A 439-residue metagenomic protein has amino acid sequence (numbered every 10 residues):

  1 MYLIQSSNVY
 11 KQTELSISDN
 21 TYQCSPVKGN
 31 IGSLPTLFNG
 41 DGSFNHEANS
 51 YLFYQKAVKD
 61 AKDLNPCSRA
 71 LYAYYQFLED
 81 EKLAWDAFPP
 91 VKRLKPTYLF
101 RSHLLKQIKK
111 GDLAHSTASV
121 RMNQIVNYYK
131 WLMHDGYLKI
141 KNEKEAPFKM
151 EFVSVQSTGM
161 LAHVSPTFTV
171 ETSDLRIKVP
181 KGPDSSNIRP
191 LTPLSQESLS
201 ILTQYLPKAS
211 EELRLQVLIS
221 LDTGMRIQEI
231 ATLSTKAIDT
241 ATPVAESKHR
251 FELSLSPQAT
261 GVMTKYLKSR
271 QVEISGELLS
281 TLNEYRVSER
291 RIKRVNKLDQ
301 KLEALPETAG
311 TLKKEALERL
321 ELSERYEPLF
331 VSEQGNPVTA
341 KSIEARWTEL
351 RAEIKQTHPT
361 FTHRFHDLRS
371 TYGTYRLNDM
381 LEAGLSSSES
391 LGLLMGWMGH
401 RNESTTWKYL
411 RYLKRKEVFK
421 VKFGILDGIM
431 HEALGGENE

Functional and structural regions predicted by a protein language model:
E47-N65, R69-V164: N-terminal core-binding DNA-recognition domain of tyrosine recombinases/integrases
D135-L138, S220-S247: Short, charged phosphate-coordinating catalytic segments
G159-S210: Long, amphipathic, Lys/Arg-enriched alpha-helical "connector/arm" segment
Q196-I227, S390: Basic, Lys/Arg- and aromatic-enriched nucleic-acid-binding interface segment
L233-T281, R290-G310, K314: Conserved tyrosine-mediated DNA breakage-rejoining catalytic core shared by Y-recombinases
S275-T360: Active-site/catalytic core of tyrosine-dependent DNA strand-transfer enzymes
N336, E344-G396, H400: Short, basic (Lys/Arg/His-rich) helix/loop patches that form interaction surfaces in the mid-to-C-terminal regions
M398-G424: Catalytic-site neighborhood detector that most strongly recognizes the C-terminal catalytic loop/helix of tyrosine
